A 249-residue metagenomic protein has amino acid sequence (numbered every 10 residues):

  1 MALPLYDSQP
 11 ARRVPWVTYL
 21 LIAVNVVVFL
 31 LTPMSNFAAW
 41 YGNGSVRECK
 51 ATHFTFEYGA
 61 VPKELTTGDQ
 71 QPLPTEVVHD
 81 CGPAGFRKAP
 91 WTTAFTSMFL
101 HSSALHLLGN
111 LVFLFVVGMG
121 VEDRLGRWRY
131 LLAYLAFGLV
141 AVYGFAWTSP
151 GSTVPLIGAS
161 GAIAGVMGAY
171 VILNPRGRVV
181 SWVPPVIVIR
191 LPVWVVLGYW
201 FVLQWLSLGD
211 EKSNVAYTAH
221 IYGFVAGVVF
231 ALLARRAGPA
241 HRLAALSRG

Functional and structural regions predicted by a protein language model:
M1-G249: A detector for small-residue-rich transmembrane helices and their helix-helix packing motifs
